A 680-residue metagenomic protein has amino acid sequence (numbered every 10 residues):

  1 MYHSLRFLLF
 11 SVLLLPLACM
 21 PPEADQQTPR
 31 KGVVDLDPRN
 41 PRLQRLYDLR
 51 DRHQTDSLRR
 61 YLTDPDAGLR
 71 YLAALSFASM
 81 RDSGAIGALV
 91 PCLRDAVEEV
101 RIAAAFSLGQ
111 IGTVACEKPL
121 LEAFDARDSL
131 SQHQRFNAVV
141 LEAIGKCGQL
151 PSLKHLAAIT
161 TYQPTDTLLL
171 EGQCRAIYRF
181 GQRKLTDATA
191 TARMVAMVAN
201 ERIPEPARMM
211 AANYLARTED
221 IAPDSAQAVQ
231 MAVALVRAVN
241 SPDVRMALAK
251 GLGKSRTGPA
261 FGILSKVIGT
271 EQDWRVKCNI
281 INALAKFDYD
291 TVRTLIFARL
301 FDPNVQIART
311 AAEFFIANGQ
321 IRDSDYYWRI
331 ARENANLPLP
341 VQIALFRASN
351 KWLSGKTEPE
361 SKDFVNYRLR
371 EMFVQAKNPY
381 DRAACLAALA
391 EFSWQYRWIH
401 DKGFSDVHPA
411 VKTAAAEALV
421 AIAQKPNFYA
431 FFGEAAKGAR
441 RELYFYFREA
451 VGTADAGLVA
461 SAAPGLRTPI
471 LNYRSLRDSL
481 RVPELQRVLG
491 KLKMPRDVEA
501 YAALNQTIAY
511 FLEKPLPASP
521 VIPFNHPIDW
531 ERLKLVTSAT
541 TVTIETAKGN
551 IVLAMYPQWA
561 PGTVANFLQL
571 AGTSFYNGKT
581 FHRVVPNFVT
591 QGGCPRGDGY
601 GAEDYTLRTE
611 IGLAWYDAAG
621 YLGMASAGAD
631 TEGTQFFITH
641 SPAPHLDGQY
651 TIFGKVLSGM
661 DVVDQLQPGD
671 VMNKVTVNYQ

Functional and structural regions predicted by a protein language model:
M1-L9: Bacterial N-terminal signal peptides that target proteins for export
P16-A18: C-terminal motif of bacterial Sec signal peptides marking the signal peptidase cleavage site
P22-R30, R50-T63, D82-R94, T113-R127 (+11 more regions): Amphipathic alpha-helical scaffolding segments comprising HEAT/armadillo-like alpha-solenoid repeats
R39, R70, R101, H133-N137 (+11 more regions): Residue-level detector of extended alpha-helical repeat arrays and alpha-solenoid scaffolds
R42-R45, A73, A104, N137-V140 (+11 more regions): Conserved hydrophobic register position within alpha-solenoid helical repeats
R50, F77, R81, L108 (+16 more regions): Alpha-solenoid repeat junctions
P65-D66, A96-V97, D128-H133, P164-D166 (+9 more regions): Short inter-helical turns and helix N-cap capping residues of alpha-solenoid HEAT/ARM repeat scaffolds
K402, V407-A410, E417, A421-Q680: Cyclophilin-like peptidyl-prolyl cis-trans isomerases
